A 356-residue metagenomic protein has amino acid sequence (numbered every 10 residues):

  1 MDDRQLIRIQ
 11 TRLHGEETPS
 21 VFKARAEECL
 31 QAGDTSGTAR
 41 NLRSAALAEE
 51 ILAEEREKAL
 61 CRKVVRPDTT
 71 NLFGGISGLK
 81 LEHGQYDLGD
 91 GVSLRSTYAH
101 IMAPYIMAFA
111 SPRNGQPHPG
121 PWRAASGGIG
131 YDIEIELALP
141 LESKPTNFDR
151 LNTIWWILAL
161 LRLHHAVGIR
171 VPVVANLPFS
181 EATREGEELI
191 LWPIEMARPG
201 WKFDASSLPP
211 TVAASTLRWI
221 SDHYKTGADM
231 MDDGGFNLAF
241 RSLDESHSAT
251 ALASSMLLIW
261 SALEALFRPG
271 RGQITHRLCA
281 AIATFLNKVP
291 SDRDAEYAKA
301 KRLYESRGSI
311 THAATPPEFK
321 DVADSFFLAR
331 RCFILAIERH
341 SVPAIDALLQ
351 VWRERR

Functional and structural regions predicted by a protein language model:
D2-S255, S261, V322, R331-R356: Charged, non-catalytic interaction/linker regions at domain boundaries that couple catalytic cores to substrate
I9, L257-R293: Flexible secondary-structure boundary motifs
Y224-D229, H247, L266-F267, P290-E296: A ubiquitous short alpha-helical element
M231-N237, S242-S248, E264-G272, C279-A283 (+1 more regions): Secondary-shell segments that build the walls of catalytic and ion/ligand-binding clefts
H247, L286, P290, T311-T315: Short amphipathic alpha-helical interaction patches enriched in hydrophobic/aromatic residues with interspersed Lys/Arg
I259, T275-C279, P316, K320-F327: Composition- and surface-driven signal marking solvent-exposed, interaction-prone regions in large proteins
R271, G308-T315, I334-V342: Charged/polar positions within long, soluble alpha-helices
R293-V322: Histidine-centered, metal-coordinating catalytic motifs and their short helical/loop contexts
